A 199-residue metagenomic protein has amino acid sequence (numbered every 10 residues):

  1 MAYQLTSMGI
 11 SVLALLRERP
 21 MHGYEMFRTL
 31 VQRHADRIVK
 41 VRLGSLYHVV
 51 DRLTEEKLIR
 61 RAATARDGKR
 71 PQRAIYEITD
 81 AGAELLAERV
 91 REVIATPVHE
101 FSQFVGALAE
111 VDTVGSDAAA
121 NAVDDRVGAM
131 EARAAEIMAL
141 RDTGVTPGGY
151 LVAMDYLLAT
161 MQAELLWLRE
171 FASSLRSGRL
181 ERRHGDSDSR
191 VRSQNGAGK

Functional and structural regions predicted by a protein language model:
M1-P97: Basic helix-turn-helix/winged-helix DNA-binding cores and closely related short helical interaction motifs
M1-S7, V191-G198: N-terminal intrinsically disordered/low-complexity leader segments
I10-A14, G106-A109, N121, V152: Positions in alpha-helical segments
Q32, D36, A65, E92 (+3 more regions): General structural signal for alpha-helix termini and helix-helix connectors
S45-H48, Q103, V152-Y156: Amphipathic alpha-helical interaction segments
A87-A132: Amphipathic alpha-helical dimerization/coiled-coil segments that flank or bridge DNA-binding/regulatory modules
S116-V191: Mid-protein regulatory/catalytic core that forms ligand/cofactor-binding pockets and protein-protein interaction
